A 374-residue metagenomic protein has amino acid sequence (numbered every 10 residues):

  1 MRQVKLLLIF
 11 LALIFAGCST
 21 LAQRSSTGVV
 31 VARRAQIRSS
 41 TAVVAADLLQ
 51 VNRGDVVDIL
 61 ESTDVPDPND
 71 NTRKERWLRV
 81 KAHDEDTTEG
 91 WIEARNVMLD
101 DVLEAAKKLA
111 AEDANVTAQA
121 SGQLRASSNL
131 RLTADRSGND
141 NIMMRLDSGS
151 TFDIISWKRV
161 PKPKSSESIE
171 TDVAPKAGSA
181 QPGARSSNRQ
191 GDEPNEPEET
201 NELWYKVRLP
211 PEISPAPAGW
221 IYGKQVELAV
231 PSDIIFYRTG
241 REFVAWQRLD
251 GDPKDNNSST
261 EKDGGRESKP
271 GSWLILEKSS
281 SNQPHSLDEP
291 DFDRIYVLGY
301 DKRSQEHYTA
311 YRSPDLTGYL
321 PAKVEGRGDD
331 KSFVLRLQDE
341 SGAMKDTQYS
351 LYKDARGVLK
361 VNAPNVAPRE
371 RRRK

Functional and structural regions predicted by a protein language model:
M1-L8: Bacterial N-terminal signal peptides that target proteins for export
F15-G17: C-terminal motif of bacterial Sec signal peptides marking the signal peptidase cleavage site
S19-G28, A32, Q36, D70-Q123 (+4 more regions): Boundary regions of SH3-family modules and the immediately adjacent low-complexity/disordered segments in eukaryotic
A32-A42, R125-S137: Short, structured beta-strand/loop micro-motifs enriched in basic residues and often containing a Trp
I37, V51-G54, L60, R79-V80 (+4 more regions): Short alpha-helical segments in extracytoplasmic peptidoglycan/chitin-binding modules and envelope-associated proteins
A46-N71, G138-E199: Conserved beta-strand/loop element in small beta-rich adapter and peptidoglycan-binding domains
G271-D288, D330-E340: Short beta-strand elements that form the blades of beta-propeller/WD-repeat-like and other beta-sheet-rich scaffold
Q305-K374: Hydrophilic extracytoplasmic domains
